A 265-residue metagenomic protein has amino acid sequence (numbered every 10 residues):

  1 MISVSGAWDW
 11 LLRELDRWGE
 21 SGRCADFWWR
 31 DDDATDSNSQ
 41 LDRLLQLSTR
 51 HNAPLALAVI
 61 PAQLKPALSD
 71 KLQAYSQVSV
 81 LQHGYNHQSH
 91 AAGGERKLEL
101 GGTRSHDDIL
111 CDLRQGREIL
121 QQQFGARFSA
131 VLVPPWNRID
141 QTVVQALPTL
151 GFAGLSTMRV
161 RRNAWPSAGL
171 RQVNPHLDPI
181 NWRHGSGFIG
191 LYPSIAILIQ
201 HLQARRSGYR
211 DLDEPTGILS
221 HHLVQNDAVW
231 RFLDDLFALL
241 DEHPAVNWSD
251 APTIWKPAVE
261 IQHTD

Functional and structural regions predicted by a protein language model:
I2, R17-G22, G154-L155, R210-D265: C-terminal domain-boundary segment and adjacent tail
I2-S79, F128-S129, I218: Active-site beta->alpha N-cap acidic-glycine motif
L11-E14, Q40, L64-Q73, S156-P175 (+1 more regions): Alpha-helical scaffolding within the catalytic cores of extracellular/periplasmic polymer-degrading hydrolases
L15, L41, L45, S69-Q73 (+4 more regions): Generic structural signal for well-ordered alpha-helices, preferentially at hydrophobic/aromatic core positions
A34, I60-A62, Y85-H87, V160 (+3 more regions): Active-site beta-loop-alpha junctions enriched in small/polar residues
P54, A58-Q145, P166, L177-S186 (+1 more regions): Metal-dependent polysaccharide deacetylase catalytic core of the NodB/CE4 family, i.e., the active-site-bearing domain
P148-L191, V246-P252: His/Asp/Glu-enriched short active-site or ligand-binding loop at hydrolase and phosphoryl-transfer sites
V173-L223, A228: A conserved mid-domain beta-alpha-beta active-site/ligand-binding segment of alpha/beta enzyme cores
